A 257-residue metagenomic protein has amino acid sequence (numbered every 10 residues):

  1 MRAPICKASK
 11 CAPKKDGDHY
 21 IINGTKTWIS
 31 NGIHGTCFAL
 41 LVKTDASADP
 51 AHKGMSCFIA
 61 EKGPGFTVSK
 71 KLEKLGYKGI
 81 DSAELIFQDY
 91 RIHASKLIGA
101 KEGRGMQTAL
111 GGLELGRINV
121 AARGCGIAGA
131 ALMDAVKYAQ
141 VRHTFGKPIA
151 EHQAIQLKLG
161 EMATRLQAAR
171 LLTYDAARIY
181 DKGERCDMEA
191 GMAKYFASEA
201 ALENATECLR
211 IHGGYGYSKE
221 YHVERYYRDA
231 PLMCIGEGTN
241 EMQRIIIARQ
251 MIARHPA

Functional and structural regions predicted by a protein language model:
M1-A8: Cationic, amphipathic, low-complexity alpha-helical segments enriched in hydrophobics plus arginine/proline
C6, K15-Y20, E84-I86, Y90 (+2 more regions): Alpha-helical interface subdomain recognition
S9, T25-T27, S69-E73: Short beta-alpha junctions and helix-cap segments that line functional grooves
C11-P13: A structural signal for short hydrophobic beta-strand segments in well-ordered beta-sheet cores
H19, N23-T67: A short core secondary-structure module
A60-G65, A94-S95, G129: Basic, amphipathic alpha-helical recognition segments used for DNA target recognition
G65-R91: Flexible, small-/acidic-enriched active-site or ligand-binding loops
K96-E102: Cytochrome P450 core scaffold surrounding the K-helix E-X-X-R motif and the conserved "meander" helix-loop region
